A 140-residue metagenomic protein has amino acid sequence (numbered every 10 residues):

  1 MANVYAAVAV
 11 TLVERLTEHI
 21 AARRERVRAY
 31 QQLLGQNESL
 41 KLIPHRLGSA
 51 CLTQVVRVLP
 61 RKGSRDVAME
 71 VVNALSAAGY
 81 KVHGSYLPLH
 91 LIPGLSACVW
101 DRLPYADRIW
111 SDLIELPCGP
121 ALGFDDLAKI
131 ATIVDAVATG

Functional and structural regions predicted by a protein language model:
M1-G140: PLP-dependent aminotransferase class I/II
